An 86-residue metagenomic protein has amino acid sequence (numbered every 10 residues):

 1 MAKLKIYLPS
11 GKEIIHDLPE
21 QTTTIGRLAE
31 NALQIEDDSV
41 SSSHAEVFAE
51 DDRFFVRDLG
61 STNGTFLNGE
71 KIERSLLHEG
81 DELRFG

Functional and structural regions predicted by a protein language model:
K3-K5, K12-G86: Forkhead-associated
